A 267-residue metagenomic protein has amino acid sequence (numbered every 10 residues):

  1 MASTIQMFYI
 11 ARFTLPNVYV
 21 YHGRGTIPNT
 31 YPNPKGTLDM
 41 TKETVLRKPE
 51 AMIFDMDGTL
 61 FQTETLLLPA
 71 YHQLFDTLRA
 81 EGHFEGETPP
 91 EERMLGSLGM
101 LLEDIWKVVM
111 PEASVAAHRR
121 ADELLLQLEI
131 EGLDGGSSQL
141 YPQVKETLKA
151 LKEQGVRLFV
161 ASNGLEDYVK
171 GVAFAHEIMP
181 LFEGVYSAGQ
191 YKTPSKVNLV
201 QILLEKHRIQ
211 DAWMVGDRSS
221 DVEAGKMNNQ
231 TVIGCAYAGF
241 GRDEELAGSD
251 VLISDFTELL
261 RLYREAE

Functional and structural regions predicted by a protein language model:
T4-F54: Non-catalytic pre-domain segments flanking phosphatase-related domains
V45-P142: N-terminal helical cap/lid subdomain that shapes the substrate entry/recognition surface in HAD-like hydrolases
L46-R47, Q154-V156, K206-Q210, A266: Glycine-rich phosphate-binding loop signature in dinucleotide/nucleotide-binding domains
L78, V109, K152-F159, N163-Q190 (+1 more regions): Substrate-recognition/cap helix-loop segment adjacent to the acidic, metal-dependent catalytic center of Asp-based
E131-V160, K170, V197: Short, acidic loop-to-helix structural element flanking the phosphoryl-transfer center in phosphate-processing enzymes
E177-Y186, E244-Y263: Structural recognition of alpha->loop->beta junctions
K196-V222: Conserved Lys-Pro-Asp/Glu-containing loop-to-beta segment of HAD-superfamily phosphomonoesterases, centered on
M214-V251: Acidic, Mg2+-coordinating phosphoryl-transfer loop and its flanking beta/alpha structural elements, shared across
